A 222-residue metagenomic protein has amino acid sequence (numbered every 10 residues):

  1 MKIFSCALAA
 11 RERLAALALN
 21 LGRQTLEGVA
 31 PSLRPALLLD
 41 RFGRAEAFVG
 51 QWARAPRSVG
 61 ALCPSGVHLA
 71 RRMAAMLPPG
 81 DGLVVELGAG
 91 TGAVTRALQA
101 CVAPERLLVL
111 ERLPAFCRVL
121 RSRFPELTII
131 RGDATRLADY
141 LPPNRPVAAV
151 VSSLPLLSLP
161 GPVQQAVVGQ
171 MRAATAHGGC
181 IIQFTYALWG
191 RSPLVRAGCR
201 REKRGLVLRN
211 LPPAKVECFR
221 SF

Functional and structural regions predicted by a protein language model:
R41-L77: Class I SAM-dependent methyltransferase Rossmann-like catalytic core, especially the SAM/SAH-binding loop
D81-G90: Conserved class I S-adenosyl-L-methionine
T91-A103: Conserved SAM-binding loop of SAM-dependent methyltransferases across substrates and taxa, primarily the Class I
L113: Conserved SAM/SAH-binding beta-strand->alpha-helix loop
L120-R121: Conserved SAM-binding loop
Q165-H177: A short glycine-rich, Lys/Arg-flanked "PGG" loop and its adjoining helix->strand segment in the class I
G178-T185: Conserved beta-strand signature within the Rossmann-like core of class I S-adenosyl-L-methionine
G190-F222: Active-site capping/gating segments
